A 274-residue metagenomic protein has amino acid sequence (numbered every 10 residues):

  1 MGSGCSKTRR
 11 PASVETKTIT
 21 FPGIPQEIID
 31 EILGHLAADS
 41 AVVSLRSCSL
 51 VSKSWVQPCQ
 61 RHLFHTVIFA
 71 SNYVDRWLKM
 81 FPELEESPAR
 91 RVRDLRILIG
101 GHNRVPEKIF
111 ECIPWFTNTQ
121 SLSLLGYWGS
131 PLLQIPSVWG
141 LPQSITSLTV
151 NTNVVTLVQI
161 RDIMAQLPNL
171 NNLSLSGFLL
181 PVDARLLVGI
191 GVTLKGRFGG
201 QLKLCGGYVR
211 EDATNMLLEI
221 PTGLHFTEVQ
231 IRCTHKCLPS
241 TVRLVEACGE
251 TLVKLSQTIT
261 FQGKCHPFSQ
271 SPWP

Functional and structural regions predicted by a protein language model:
M1-F21, E31, M216: PEST-like, low-complexity acidic/proline-rich intrinsically disordered segments, predominantly at protein N-termini
G2-S3, R46, Q57, G263: Secreted/extracellular small peptides and ectodomain modules produced from precursors
G4-S6, F64, H266: Secreted/luminal cysteine- and crosslink-motif detector
K17-K108, C112-W115, Y127, P131: Hydrophobic regular-secondary-structure patch
V74-E85, L98-T251, T260-S271: Leucine-rich repeat
K254: Conserved functional hotspot residues or short segments at active or partner-binding sites across diverse domains
